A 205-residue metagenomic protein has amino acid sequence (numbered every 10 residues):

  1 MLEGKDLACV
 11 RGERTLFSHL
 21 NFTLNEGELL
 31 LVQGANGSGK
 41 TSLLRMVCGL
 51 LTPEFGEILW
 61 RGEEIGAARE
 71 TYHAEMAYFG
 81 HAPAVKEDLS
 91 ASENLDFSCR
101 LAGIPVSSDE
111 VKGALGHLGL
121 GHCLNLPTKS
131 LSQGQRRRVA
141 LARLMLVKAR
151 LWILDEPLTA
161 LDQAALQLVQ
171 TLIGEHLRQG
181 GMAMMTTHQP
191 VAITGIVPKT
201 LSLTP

Functional and structural regions predicted by a protein language model:
C48: Helix-to-loop junction immediately C-terminal to a conserved catalytic motif
P53-A67, T71-Y72: Conserved ABC transporter NBD signature motif
A82, E87-A102: Q-loop/switch helix immediately C-terminal to the Walker
D88, P127-S132: Conserved ABC ATPase signature
D96, S108-C123: Conserved ABC ATPase "signature" region
L141, G180: Hydrophobic anchor residue at the start of the ABC signature
W152-E156: Catalytic Walker B motif of ABC-type/P-loop ATPase nucleotide-binding domains
